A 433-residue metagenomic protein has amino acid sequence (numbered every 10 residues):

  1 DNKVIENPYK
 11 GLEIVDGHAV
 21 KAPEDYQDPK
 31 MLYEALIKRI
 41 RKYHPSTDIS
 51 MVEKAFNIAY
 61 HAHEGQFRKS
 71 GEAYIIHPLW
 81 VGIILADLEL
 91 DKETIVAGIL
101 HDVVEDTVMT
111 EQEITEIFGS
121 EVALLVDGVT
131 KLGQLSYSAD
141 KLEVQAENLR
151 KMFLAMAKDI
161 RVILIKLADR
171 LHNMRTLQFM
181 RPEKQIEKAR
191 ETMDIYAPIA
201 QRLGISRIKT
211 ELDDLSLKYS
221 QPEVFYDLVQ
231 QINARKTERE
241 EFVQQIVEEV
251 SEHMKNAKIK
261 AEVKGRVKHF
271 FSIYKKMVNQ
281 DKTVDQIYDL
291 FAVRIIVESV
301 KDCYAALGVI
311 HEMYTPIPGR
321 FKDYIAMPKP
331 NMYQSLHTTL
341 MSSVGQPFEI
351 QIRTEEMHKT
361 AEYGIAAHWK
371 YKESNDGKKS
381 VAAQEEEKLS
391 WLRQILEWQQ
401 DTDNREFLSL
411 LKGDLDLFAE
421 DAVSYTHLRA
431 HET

Functional and structural regions predicted by a protein language model:
D1-A292, I296-F348, R353-K412, S424: Active-site helical microenvironments for divalent-metal-assisted chemistry
D421: Exposed beta-strand and adjacent loop surfaces of beta-rich binding modules that mediate intermolecular recognition
T426-T433: Conserved small/polar residues in nucleotide/adenosyl-binding loops
